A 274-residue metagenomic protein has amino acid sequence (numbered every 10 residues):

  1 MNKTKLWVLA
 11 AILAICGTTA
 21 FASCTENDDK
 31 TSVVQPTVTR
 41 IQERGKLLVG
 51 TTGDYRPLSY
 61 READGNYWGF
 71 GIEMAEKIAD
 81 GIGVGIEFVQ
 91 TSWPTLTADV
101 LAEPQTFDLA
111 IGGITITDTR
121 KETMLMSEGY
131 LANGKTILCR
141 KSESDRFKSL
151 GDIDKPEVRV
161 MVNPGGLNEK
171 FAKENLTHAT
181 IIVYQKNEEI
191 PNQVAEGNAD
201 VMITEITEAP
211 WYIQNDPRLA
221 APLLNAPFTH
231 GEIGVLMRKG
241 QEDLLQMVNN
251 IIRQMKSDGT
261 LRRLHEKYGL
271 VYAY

Functional and structural regions predicted by a protein language model:
K30-G112: Extracytoplasmic small-molecule ligand-binding "clamshell" domains of the periplasmic binding protein/Venus flytrap
S32, I72-G81, K141-S144, G151 (+3 more regions): Extended ligand-binding regions for polar small-molecule ligands
K46-T51, L150-G165, I181: Short loop->beta-strand "edge-of-pocket" segments that line small-molecule binding or catalytic clefts across diverse
G53, A132-C139, I206-R253, V271-Y274: Periplasmic-binding protein-like
Y60-A63, A75-V84, L150, D154 (+4 more regions): Ligand-binding cleft/hinge of the Venus flytrap
I72, E87-D99, D145, I182-E196 (+1 more regions): Short helix-initiation/N-cap motifs at beta->coil->alpha
E76, D80, G85-D152, A220-A221 (+1 more regions): Acidic, polar ligand-binding/catalytic clefts
T95-A98, I114-K121, K170-E174, A195-T229: A ligand-binding cleft/hinge motif common to bilobed small-molecule-binding domains
